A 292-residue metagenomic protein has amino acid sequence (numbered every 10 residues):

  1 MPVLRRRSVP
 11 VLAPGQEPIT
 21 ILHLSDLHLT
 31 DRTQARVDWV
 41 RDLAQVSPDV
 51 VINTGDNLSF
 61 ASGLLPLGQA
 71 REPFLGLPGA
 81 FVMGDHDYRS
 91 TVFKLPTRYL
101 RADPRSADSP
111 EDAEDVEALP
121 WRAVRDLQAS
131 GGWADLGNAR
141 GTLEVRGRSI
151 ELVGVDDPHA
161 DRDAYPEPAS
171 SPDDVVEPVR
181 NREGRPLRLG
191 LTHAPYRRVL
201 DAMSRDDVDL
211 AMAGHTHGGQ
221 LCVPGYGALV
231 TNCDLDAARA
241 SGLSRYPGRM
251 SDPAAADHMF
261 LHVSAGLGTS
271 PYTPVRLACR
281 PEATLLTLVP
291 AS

Functional and structural regions predicted by a protein language model:
M1-G15: N-terminal membrane-anchoring alpha-helices
P18-H28, S149-H159, L189-H193, F260-G266: Active-site-proximal beta-strand elements of phosphoester/diester hydrolases
I21-V37, L58-F60, R89-L100, H159-P168 (+2 more regions): Acidic/histidine-rich helix-loop elements that form or flank divalent-metal/phosphate-binding sites at the catalytic
H23-S25, V50-D56, G79-D85, L136-N138 (+3 more regions): Active-site neighborhood of phospho(di)ester-bond hydrolases with catalytic His/Asp-centered motifs
A35-E144: Core catalytic region of metal-dependent phosphoesterases/phosphodiesterases, especially metallo-beta-lactamase-like
N57-F60, D85-R89, G141-L143, D157-A160 (+3 more regions): Solvent-exposed loop/turn segments at secondary-structure junctions within structured extracellular/periplasmic domains
L100-W133, A139, V145-T192, R198 (+1 more regions): Binuclear metal-dependent hydrolase catalytic cores centered on His/Asp/Glu-rich metal-binding motifs
P195-T287: Conserved beta-sheet core of the metallophosphoesterase superfamily
